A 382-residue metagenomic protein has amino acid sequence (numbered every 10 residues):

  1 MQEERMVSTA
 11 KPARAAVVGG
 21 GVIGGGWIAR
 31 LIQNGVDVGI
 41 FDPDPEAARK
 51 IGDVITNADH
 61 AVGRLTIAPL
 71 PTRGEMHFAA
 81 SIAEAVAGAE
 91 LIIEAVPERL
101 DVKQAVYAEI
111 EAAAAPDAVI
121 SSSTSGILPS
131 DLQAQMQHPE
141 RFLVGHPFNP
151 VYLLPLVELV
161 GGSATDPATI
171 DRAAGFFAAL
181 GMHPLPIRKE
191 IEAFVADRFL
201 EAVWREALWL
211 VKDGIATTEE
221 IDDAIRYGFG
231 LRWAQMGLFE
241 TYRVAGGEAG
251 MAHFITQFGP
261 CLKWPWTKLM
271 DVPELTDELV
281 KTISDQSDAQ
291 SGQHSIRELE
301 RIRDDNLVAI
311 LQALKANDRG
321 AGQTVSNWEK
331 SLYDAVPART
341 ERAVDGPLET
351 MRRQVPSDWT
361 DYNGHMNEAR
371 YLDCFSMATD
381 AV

Functional and structural regions predicted by a protein language model:
Q2-A61: NAD(P)+-binding Rossmann beta1-loop-alpha1 motif at the extreme N-terminus of oxidoreductases
Q2-K11, N34, M182, A216-T340: NAD(P)-dependent Rossmann-like dehydrogenase/reductase catalytic/cofactor-binding core
G26, V151-V160, L180, L185 (+2 more regions): Active-site-proximal catalytic alpha-helix in oxidoreductases
P43-E46, K50, A61-I120, I127: Rossmann-like NAD(P)-binding element
I67-H77, E140-R141, M182, G346: A short helix-to-beta-strand connector/capping loop
S122-K189, A193, D197: Rossmann-fold dinucleotide-binding core
T340-V382: Hot-dog-fold acyl-thioester-processing enzymes
